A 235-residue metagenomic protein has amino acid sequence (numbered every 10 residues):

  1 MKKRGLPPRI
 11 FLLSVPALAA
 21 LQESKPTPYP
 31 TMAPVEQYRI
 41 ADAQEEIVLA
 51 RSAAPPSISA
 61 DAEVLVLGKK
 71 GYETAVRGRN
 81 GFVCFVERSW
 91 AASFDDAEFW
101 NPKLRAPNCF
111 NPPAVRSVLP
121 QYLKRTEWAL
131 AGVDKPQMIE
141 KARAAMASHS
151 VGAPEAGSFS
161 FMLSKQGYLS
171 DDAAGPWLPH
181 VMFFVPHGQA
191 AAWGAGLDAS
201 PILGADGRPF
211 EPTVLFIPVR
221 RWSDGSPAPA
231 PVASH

Functional and structural regions predicted by a protein language model:
K2-F11: Bacterial N-terminal signal peptides that target proteins for export
L12-Q22: Hydrophobic h-region of N-terminal signal peptides that target proteins for export in Gram-negative bacteria
S24-H235: Primary mode marks residue(s) on the alpha4-beta5-alpha5 output face of response regulator receiver
